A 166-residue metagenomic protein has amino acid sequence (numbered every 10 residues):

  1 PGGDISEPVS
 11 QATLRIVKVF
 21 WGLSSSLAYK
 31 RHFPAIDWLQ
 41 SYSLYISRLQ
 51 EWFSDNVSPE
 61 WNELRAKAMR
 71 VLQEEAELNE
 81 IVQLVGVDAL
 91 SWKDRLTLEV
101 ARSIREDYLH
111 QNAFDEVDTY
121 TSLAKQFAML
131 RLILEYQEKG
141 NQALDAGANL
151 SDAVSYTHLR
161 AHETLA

Functional and structural regions predicted by a protein language model:
P1-V154: P-loop NTPase catalytic core
T157-T164: Conserved small/polar residues in nucleotide/adenosyl-binding loops
